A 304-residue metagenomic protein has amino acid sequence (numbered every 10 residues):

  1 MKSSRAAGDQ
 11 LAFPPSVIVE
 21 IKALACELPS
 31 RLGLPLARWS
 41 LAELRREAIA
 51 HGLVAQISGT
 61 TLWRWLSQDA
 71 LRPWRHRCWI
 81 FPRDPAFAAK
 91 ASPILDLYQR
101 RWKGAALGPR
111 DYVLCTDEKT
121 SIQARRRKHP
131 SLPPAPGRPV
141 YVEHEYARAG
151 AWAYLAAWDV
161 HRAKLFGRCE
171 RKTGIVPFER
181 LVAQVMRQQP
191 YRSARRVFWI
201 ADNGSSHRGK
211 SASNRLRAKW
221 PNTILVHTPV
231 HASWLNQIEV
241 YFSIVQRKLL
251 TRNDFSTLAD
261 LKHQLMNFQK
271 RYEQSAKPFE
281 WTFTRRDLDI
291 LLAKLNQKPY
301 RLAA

Functional and structural regions predicted by a protein language model:
M1-A12, L62-L107, R126-P136: Basic, flexible linker segments flanking DNA-binding modules in nucleic acid-interacting mobile-element proteins
S3-I57, R101, L107: A short, amphipathic alpha-helix used for macromolecular contacts
A91-A183, L292-P299: Extended, low-complexity cationic-aromatic segments
R126, D260-A304: C-terminal domain-tail junction helix/linker
Y141-A147, R217-Q237, N253-F255: RNase H-like polynucleotidyl transferase catalytic core
L165, I238-D260, R271-E273: Active-site proximal helix-loop segment of RNase H-like, two-metal nucleases, encompassing DDE(D)
V176-V197: Short, basic/hydrophobic alpha-helical segments
A194-H207, H231: Acidic/histidine-rich, metal-coordinating catalytic segments
